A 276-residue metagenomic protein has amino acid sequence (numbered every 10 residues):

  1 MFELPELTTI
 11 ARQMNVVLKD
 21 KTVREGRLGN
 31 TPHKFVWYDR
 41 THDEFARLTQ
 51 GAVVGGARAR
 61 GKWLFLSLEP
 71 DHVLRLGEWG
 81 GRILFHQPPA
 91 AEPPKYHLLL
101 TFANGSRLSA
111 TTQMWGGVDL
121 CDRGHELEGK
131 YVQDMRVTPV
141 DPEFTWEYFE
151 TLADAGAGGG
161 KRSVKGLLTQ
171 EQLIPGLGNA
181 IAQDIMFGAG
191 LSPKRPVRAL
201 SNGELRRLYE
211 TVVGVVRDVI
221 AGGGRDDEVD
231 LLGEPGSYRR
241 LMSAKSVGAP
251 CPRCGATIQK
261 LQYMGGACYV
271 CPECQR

Functional and structural regions predicted by a protein language model:
M1-C121, S246: Gly/Gly-Pro- and Ser/Thr-rich, intrinsically disordered tail segments characteristic of DNA damage-repair and tolerance
M1-L4, A90, P139, E143 (+1 more regions): Generic detection of long, well-ordered alpha-helical segments
M1-L4, D39, G129, E143 (+2 more regions): Low-complexity, intrinsically disordered regions enriched in charged/polar residues
T22-E44, V53, R58, T151-R276: Basic, nucleic-acid-binding surfaces and adjacent catalytic neighborhoods in DNA/RNA-processing proteins
T49, V132-M135, L191, M242: Short clusters of hydrophobic/aromatic residues that line enzyme substrate/ligand-binding pockets
L74-G176, I181-G188: Phosphate/anion-contacting hairpin/loop surfaces
